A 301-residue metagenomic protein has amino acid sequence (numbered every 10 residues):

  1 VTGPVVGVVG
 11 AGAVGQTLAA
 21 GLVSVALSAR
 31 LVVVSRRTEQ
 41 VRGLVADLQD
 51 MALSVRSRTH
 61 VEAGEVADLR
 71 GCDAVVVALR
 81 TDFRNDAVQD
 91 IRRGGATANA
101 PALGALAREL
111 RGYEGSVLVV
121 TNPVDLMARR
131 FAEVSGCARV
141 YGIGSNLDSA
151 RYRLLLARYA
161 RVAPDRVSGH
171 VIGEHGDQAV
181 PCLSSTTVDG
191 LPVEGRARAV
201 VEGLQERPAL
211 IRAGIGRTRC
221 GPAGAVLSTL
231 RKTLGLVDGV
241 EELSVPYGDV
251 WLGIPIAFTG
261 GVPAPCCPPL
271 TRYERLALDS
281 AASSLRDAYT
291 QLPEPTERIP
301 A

Functional and structural regions predicted by a protein language model:
V1-L44: NAD(P)+-binding Rossmann beta1-loop-alpha1 motif at the extreme N-terminus of oxidoreductases
V5, D73-A74, S116: Structural motif
A13, R36-E39, T97-P101, L126 (+5 more regions): Conserved active-site and cofactor/substrate-binding residues in soluble primary-metabolism enzymes
V23-V25, Q49-L53, R129-R139, A157-V162: Short, surface-exposed basic-aromatic patches at helix termini and helix-loop junctions that form
V32-C72: Conserved N-terminal Rossmann-fold NAD(P) cofactor-binding segment
R58-G94: NAD(P)H-binding glycine-rich loop region in Rossmannoid oxidoreductase-like domains and their noncatalytic homologs
D90-R153: Rossmann-like NAD(P)(H) cofactor-binding subdomain of soluble oxidoreductases
R161-A301: Long, compositionally biased stretches enriched for glycine and/or charged residues
